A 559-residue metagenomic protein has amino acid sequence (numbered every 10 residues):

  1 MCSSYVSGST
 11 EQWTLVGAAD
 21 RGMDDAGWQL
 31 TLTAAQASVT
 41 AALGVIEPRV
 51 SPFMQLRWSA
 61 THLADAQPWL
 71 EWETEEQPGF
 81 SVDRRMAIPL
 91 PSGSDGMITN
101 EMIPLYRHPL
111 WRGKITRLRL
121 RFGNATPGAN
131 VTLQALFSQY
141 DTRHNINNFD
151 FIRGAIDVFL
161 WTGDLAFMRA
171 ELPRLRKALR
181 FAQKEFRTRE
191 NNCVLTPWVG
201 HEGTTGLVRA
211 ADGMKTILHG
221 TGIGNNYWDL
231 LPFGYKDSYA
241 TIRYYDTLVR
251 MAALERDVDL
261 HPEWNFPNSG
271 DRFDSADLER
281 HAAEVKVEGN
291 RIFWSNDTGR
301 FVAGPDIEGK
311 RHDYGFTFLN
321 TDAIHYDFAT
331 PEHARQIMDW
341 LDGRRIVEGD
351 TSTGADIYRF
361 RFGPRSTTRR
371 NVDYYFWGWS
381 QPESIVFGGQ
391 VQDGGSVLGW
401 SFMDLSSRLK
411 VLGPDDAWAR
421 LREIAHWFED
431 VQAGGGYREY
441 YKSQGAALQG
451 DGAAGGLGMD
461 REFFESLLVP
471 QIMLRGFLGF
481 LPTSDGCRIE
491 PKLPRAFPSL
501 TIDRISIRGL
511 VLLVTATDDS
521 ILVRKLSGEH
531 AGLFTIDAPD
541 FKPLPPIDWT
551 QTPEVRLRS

Functional and structural regions predicted by a protein language model:
M1-G17: Extracellular carbohydrate-recognition regions
R21-P109, F122-T132, Q139: Extracellular ligand-binding interfaces
L110-K114: Short glycine/proline/serine/threonine-rich loop/turn segments at secondary-structure transition edges
T116-F122: Extracellular beta-strand-rich recognition modules
W161-Y239, E263-P305, D342-F376: Active-site acid/base region of carbohydrate-active enzymes
G234-A253, D257, A276, R280-A283 (+4 more regions): Active-site core of glycosidic bond-cleaving carbohydrate-active enzymes
P482-V511: Glycan-recognition and catalytic regions of carbohydrate-active enzymes
I502-L512, A516-S559: C-terminal beta-sandwich/jelly-roll accessory domains of carbohydrate-active enzymes
